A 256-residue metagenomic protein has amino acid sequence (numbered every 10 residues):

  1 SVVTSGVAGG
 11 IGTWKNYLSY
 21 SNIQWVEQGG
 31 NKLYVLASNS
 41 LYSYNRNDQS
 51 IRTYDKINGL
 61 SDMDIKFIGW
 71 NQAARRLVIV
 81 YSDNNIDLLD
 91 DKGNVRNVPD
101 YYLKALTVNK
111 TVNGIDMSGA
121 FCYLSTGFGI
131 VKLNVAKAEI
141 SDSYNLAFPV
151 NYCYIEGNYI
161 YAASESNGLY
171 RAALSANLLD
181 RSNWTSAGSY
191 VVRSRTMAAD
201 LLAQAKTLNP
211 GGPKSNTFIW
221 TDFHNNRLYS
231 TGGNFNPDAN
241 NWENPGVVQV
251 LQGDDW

Functional and structural regions predicted by a protein language model:
S1-T13, F121, Y159-Y161, A172: Bacterial Sec-dependent N-terminal signal peptides
V7-G29, D55-A73, V98-S118, S141-G157 (+3 more regions): Short coil-to-beta transitions that initiate beta-strands within beta-rich domains
K32-V35, R76-I79, F121-L124, Y159-A162 (+2 more regions): Conserved beta-propeller blade signature
L36-K56: Beta-propeller domains
L36-S38, Y81-S82, D90, S125-G127 (+3 more regions): Structural signature of WD-repeat beta-propellers
L41-Y42, N84-I86, G129-V131, N167-Y170 (+1 more regions): Short glycine/acidic-enriched loop and turn motifs that connect beta-strands
N45-Q49, D90-N94, N134-A138, L174-N177 (+1 more regions): Short loop/turn segments that connect beta-strands within beta-propeller blades
S230-G246: Short, conserved, GDST-rich strand-edge loop motifs in beta-rich repeat architectures
